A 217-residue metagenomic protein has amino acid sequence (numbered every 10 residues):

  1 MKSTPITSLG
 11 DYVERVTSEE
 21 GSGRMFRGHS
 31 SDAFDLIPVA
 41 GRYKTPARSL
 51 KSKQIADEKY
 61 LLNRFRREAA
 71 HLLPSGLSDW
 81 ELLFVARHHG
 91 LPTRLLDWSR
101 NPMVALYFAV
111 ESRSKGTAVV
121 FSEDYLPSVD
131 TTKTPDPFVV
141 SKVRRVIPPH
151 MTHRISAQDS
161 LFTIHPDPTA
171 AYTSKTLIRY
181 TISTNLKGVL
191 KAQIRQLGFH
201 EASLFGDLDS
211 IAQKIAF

Functional and structural regions predicted by a protein language model:
M1-F217: Catalytic-core elements of nucleic-acid end-processing and repair enzymes
